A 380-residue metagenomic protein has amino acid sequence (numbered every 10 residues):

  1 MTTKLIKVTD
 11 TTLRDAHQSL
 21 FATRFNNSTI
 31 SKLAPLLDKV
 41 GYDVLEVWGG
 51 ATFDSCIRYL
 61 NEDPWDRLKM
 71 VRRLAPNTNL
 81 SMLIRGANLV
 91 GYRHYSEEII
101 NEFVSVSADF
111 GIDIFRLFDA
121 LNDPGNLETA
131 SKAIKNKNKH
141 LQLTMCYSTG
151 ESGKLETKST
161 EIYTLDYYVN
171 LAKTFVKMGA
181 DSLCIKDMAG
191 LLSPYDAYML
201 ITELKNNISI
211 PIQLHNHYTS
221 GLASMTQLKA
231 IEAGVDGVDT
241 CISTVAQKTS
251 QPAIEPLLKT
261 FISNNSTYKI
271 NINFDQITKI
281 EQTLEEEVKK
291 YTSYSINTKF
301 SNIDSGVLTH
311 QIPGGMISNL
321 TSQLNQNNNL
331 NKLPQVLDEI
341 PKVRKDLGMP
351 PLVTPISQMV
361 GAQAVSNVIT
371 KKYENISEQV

Functional and structural regions predicted by a protein language model:
M1-R116, A120-V380: Catalytic cores and adjacent flexible loops of soluble metabolic enzymes that perform enolate/carbanion chemistry on
